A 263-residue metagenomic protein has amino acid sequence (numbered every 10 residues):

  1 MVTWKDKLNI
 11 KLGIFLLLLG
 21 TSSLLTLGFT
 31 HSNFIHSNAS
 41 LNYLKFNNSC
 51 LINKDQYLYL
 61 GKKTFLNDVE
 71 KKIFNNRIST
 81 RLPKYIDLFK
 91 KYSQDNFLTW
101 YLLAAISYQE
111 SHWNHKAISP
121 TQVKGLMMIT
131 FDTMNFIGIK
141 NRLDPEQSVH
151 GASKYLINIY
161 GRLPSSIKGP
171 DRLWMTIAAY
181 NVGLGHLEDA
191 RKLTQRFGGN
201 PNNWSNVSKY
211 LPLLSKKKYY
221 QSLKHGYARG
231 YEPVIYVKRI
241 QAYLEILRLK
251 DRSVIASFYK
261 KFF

Functional and structural regions predicted by a protein language model:
M1-L8: N-terminal Lys/Arg-rich, disordered targeting/topogenic segments
K11-L27: Hydrophobic membrane-insertion alpha-helices, especially the h-region of bacterial N-terminal signal peptides
S23-S37: Membrane-interface motif at the C-terminal end of an N-terminal transmembrane signal
I35-F263: Catalytic glycan-binding domains that act on GlcNAc-containing polysaccharides
